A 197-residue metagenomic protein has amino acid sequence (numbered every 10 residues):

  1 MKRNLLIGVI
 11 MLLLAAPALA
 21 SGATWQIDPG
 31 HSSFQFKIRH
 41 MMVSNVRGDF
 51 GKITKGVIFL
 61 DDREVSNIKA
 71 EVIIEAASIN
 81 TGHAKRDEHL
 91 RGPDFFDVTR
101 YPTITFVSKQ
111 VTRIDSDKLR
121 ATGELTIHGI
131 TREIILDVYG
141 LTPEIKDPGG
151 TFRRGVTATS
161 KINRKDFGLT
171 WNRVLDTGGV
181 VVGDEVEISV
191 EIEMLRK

Functional and structural regions predicted by a protein language model:
M1-G8: Bacterial N-terminal signal peptides that target proteins for export
M11-L13: Repetitive helical segments and hydrophobic/amphipathic motifs
A15-P17: N-terminal signal peptide c-region/cleavage motif recognized by signal peptidases
A20-K197: Low-complexity, acidic/polar, glycine-enriched regions of mature
